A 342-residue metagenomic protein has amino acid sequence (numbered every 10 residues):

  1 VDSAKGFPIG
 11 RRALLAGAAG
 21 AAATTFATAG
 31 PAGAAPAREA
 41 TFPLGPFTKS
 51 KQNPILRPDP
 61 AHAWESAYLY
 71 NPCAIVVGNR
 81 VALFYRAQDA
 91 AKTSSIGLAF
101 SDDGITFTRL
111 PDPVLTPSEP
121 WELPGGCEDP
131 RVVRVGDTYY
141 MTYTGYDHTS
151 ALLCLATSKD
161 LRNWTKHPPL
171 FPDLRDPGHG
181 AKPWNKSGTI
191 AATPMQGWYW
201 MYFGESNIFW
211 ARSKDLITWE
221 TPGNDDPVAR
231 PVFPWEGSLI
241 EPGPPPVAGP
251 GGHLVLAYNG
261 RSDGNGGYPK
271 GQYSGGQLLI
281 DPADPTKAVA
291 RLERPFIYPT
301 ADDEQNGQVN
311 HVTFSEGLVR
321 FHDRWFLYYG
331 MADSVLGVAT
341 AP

Functional and structural regions predicted by a protein language model:
V1-I9, G20-A22: N-terminal secretory signal peptides
I9-L15: N-terminal export leaders
T25-A37: C-terminal region of N-terminal signal peptides and the immediate post-cleavage residues of exported proteins
P36-A67, N71-G125, R134-S238, V247-V309 (+1 more regions): Beta-rich carbohydrate-recognition and catalytic domains
E241: ATP/pyrophosphate-binding catalytic subdomain of soluble kinases
